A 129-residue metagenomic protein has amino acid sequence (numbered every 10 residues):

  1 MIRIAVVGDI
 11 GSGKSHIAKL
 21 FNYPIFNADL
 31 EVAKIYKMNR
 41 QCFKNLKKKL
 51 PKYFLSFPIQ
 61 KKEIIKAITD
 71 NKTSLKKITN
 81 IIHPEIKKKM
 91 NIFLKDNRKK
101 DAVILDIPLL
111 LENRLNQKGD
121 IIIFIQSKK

Functional and structural regions predicted by a protein language model:
I4-V6: Hydrophobic anchor at the beta1->P-loop junction of P-loop NTPases
D9: P-loop (Walker A) phosphate-binding loop of NTP-binding proteins
S12: ATP-binding Walker
S15: Walker A/P-loop
A33-R98: ATP-dependent small-molecule kinase phosphotransfer cores that center on conserved nucleotide phosphate-binding segments
R98-I104: Loop/turn-to-beta-strand initiation segments
I104, Q117-K129: Conserved phosphate-donor/acceptor-positioning beta-strand/loop module used by diverse small-molecule
